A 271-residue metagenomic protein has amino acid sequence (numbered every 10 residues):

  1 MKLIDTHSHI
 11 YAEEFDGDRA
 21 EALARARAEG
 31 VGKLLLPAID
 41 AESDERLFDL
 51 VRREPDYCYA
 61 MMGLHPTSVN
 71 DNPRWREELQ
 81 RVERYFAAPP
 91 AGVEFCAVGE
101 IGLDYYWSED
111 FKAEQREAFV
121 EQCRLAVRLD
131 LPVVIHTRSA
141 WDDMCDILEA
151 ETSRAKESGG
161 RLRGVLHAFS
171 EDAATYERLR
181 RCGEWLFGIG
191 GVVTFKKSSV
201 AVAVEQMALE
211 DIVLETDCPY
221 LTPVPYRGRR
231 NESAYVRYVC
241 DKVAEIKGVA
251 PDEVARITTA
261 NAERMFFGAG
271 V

Functional and structural regions predicted by a protein language model:
M1-V271: Mid-domain alpha/beta scaffold segments of enzyme catalytic cores
